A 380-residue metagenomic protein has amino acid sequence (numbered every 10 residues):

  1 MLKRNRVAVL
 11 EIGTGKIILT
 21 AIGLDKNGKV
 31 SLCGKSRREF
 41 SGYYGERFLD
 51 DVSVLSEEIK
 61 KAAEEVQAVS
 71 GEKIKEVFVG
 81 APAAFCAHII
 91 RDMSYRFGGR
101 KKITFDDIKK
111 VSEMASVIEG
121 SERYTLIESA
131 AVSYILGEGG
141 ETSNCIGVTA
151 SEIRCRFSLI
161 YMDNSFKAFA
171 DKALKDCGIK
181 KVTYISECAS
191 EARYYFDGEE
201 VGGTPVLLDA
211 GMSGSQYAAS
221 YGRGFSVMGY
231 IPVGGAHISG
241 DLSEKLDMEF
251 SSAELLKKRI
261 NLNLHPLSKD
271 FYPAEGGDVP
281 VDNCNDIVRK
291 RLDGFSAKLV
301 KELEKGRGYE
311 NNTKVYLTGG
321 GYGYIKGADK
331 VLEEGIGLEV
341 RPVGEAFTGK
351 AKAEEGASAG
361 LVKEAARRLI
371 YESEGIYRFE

Functional and structural regions predicted by a protein language model:
M1-K16, T20-P205, S226, L262-V288 (+4 more regions): Nucleotide/phosphate-binding catalytic cleft detector across ATP-hydrolyzing and phosphate-transferring enzymes
L10-K16, P82, L207-S215, S220-R223 (+3 more regions): A short acidic Gly-Thr/Ser loop motif
S31-L32, A210-S213, K326-V343: Acidic-glycine-rich active-site phosphate/pyrophosphate-binding loop
D51, L55-E58, A62, F166 (+10 more regions): Helical mechanochemical/support elements of P-loop NTPase systems and associated helical scaffolds
F105, E333-A359: Conserved phosphate-binding/catalytic loops in two-lobed NTP-binding clefts
F196-L264: Acidic, glycine-rich loop-and-beta core segments that form the ion-binding/anion-interacting portion of active sites
V227-G229, S239-L242, A253, Y309-N311 (+3 more regions): Extended hydrophobic-aromatic, low-complexity segments
G294-G306: A short, acidic, amphipathic alpha-helical segment used as a generic capping/interface helix at domain edges
